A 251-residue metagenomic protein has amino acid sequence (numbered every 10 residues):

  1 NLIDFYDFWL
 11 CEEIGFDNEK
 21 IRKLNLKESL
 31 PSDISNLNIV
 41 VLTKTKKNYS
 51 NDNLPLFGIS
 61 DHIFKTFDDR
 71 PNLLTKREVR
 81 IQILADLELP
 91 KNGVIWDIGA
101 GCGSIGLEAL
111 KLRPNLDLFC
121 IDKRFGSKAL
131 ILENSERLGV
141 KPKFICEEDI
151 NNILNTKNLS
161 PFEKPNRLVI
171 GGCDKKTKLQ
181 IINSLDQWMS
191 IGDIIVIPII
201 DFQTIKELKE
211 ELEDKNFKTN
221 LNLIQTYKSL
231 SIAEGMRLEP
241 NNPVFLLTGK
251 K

Functional and structural regions predicted by a protein language model:
N1-R70: A contiguous loop/helix-start segment that scaffolds small-molecule binding in enzyme catalytic cores
L74-K91: Conserved alpha-helix/loop element of class I SAM-dependent methyltransferases that forms part of the SAM/SAH-binding
N92-G101: Conserved class I S-adenosyl-L-methionine
C102-P114: Conserved SAM-binding loop of SAM-dependent methyltransferases across substrates and taxa, primarily the Class I
N115-F119: Short beta-strand element of Class I
I121-P165: S-adenosyl-L-methionine
K175-S184: A short, conserved alpha-helix within the catalytic core of class I
S184-F245: C-terminal substrate-binding/active-site "lid" region of AdoMet-derived donor-dependent transferases
